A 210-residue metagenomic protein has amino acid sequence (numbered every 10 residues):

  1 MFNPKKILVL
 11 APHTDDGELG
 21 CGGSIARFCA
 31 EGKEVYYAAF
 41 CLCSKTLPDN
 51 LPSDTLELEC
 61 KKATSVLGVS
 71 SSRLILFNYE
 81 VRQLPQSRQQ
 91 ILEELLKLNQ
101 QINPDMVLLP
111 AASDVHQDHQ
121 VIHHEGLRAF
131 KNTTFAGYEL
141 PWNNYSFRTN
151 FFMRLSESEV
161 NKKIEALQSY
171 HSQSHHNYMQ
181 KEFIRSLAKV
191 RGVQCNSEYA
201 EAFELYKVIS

Functional and structural regions predicted by a protein language model:
M1-A136, Q168, F183, L187-E198: Active-site beta-strand->loop->alpha-helix modules in alpha/beta enzyme cores, enriched in Gly/His/Asp(Glu)
Y79, L140, L155-E157, L205: Active-site donor-binding loop signature of nucleotide-sugar glycosyltransferases
V81-P85, N143-Y145, E159-V160: A short acidic, often aromatic-flanked loop/helix-cap motif at beta-alpha or helix-coil junctions that lines enzyme
L84, M153, F203: Short clusters of hydrophobic/aromatic residues that line enzyme substrate/ligand-binding pockets
N132, S156-S158, V208: Short loop segments at secondary-structure junctions
T133-R154: Short, flexible loop segments at boundaries between secondary-structure elements
S158-I184: A charged, well-structured terminal subsegment
S197-S210: Short, basic/aromatic-enriched C-terminal tail that caps enzymatic domains
